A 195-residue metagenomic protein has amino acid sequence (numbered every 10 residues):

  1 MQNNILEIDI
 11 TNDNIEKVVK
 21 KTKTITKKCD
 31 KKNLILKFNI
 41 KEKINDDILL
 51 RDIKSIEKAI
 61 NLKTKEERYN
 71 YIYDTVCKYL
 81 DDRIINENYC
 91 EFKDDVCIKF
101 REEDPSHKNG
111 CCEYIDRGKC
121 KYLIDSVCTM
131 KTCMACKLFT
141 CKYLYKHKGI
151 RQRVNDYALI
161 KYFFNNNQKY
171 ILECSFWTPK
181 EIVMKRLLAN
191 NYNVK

Functional and structural regions predicted by a protein language model:
Q2-K195: Short loop/turn segments that flank or connect secondary-structure elements
